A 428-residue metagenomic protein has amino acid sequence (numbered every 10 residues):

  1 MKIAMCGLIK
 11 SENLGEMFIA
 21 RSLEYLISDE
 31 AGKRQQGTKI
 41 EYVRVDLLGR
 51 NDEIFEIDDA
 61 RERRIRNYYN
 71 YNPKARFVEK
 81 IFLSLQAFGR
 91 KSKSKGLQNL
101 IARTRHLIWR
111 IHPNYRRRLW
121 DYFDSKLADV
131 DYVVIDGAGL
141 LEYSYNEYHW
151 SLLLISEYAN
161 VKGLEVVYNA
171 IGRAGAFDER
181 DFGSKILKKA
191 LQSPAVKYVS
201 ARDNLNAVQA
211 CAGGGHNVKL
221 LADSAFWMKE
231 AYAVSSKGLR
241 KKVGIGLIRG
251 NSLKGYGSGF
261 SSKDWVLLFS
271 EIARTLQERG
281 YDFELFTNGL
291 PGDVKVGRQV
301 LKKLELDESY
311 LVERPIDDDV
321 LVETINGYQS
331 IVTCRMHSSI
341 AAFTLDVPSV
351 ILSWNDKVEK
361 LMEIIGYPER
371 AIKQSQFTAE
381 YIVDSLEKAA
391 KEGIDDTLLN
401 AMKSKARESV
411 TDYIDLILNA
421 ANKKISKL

Functional and structural regions predicted by a protein language model:
M1-L428: Active-site anion-handling motifs in enzyme catalytic cores
